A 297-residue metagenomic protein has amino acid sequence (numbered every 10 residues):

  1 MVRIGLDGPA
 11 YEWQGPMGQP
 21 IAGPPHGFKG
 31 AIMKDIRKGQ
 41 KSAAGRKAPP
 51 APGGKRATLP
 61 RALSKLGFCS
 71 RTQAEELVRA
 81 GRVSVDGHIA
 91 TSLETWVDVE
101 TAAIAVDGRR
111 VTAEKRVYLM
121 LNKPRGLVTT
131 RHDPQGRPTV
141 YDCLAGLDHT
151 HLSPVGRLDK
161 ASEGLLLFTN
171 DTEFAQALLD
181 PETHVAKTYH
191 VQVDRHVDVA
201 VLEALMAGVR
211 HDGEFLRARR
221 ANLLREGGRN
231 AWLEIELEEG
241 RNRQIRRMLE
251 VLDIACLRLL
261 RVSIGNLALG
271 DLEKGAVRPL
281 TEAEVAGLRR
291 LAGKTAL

Functional and structural regions predicted by a protein language model:
G18-P20, A31: Compositionally biased, intrinsically disordered low-complexity segments enriched in Pro/Arg/Gln/His
F28, K34-L297: Basic, flexible Lys/Arg- and Gly-enriched helix-loop patches that mediate nucleic-acid binding at interfaces with rRNA
